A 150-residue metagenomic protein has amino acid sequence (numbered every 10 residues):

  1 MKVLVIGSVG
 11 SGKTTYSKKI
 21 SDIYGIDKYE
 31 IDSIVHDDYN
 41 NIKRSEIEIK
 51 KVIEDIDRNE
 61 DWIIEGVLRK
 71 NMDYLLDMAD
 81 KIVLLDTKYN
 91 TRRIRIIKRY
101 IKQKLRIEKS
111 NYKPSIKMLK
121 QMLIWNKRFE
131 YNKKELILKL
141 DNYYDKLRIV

Functional and structural regions predicted by a protein language model:
K2: Walker A (P-loop) ATP-phosphate-binding motif of ABC ATPase nucleotide-binding domains
V5: Hydrophobic anchor at the beta1->P-loop junction of P-loop NTPases
V9: The conserved Walker
K13: Conserved lysine of the Walker
K18-D61: Conserved substrate/cofactor phosphate-moiety recognition/catalytic segment in nucleotide-dependent phosphotransferases
N59-E60, A79, Y144: Short, well-ordered alpha-helix to beta-strand connector turns
A79-Y100: Conserved phosphate-donor/acceptor-positioning beta-strand/loop module used by diverse small-molecule
I107-V150: Small-molecule kinase domains that catalyze NTP-dependent phosphoryl transfer to phosphate-bearing small molecules
